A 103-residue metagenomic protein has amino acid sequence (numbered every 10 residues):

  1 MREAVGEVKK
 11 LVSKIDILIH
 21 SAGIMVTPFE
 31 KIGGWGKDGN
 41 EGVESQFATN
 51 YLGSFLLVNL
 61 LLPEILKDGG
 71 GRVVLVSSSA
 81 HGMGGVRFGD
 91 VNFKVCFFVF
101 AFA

Functional and structural regions predicted by a protein language model:
M1-A103: Rossmann-fold NAD(P)H-dependent dehydrogenase/reductase core
